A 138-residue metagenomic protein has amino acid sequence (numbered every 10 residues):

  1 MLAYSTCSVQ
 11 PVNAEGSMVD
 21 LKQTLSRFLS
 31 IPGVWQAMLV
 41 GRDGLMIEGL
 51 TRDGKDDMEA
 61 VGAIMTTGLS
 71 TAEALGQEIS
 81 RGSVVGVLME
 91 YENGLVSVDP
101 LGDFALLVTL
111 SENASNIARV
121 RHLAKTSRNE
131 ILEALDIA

Functional and structural regions predicted by a protein language model:
L2-Q36, D43-A138: Acidic, low-complexity cytosolic segments
